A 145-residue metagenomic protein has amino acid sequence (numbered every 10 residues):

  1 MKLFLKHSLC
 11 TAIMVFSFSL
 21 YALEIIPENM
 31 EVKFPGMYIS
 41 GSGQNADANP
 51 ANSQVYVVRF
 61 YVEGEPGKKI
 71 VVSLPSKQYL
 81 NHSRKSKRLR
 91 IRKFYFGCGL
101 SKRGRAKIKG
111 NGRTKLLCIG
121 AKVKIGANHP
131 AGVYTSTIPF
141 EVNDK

Functional and structural regions predicted by a protein language model:
M1-L9: Bacterial N-terminal signal peptides that target proteins for export
S8-S19: Bacterial N-terminal signal peptides
L20-H82, K107-K145: N-terminal small/polar-rich segments of proteins
S73-G104: Surface-exposed binding patches on compact interaction domains or structured appendages
